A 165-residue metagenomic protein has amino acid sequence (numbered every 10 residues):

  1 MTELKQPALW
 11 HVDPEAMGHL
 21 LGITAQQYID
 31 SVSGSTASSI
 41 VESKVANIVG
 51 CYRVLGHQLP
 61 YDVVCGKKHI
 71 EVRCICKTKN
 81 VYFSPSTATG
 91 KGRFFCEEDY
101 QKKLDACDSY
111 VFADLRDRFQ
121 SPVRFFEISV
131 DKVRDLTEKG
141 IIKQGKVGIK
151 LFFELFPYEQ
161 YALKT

Functional and structural regions predicted by a protein language model:
M1-T165: Nucleic-acid endonuclease domains
